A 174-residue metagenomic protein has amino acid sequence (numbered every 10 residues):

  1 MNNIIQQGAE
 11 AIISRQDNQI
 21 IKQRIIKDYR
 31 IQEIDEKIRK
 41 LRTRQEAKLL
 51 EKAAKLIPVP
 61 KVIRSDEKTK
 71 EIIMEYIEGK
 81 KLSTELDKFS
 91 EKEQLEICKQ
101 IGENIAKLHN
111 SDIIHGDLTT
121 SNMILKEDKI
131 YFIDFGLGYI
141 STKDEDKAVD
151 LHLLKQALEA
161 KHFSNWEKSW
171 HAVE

Functional and structural regions predicted by a protein language model:
N2-R44: ATP-binding glycine-rich loop module of kinase domains
R15-N18, Q23, R64, Y76 (+1 more regions): Conserved hydrophobic "DFG−1" position in protein kinase catalytic cores
I25, R39-R42, A54-I101: Conserved structural core of kinase catalytic domains
D28-Y29, K81, I140-T142: Conserved protein kinase catalytic core
K52, I57, S83-S121, K126 (+2 more regions): Conserved kinase catalytic-core helix
Y131-E174: C-lobe/activation-segment region of protein kinase-like
